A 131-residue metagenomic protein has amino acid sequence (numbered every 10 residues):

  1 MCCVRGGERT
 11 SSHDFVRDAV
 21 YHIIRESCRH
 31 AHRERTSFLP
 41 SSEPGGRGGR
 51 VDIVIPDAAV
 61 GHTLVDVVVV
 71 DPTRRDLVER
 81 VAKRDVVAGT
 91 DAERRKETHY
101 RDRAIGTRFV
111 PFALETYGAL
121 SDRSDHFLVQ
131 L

Functional and structural regions predicted by a protein language model:
M1-V16: Short Cys/His-based metal-binding microdomains
C2-C3, G45, L114: Compositionally biased, low-complexity repeat tracts
G7, S11, K83-D91: Short, contiguous acidic/charged loop-to-helix segments that flank catalytic cores in large enzymes
S12, V16, K96, L120 (+1 more regions): Alpha-helical structural motif
A19-R80, A88-D102, F127-L128: Active-site metal-binding core of divalent-cation-utilizing nuclease and nuclease-like domains
R33-F38, V110-A119: Acidic carboxylate-rich catalytic motifs and surrounding loops in phosphoryl-/glycosyl-chemistry enzymes
D102, L114-L131: Domain-level recognition of nuclease-like catalytic cores that cleave nucleotide substrates
R103, R108: Electrostatic, structured charged patches in enzyme active sites and in nucleic-acid/phosphate-binding
